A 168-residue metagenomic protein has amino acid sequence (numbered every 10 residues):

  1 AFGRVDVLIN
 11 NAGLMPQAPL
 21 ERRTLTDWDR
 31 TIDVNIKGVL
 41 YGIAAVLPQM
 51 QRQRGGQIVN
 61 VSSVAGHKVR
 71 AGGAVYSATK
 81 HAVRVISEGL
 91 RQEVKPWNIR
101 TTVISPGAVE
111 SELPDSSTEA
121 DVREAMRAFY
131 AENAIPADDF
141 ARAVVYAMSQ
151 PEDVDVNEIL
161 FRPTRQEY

Functional and structural regions predicted by a protein language model:
F2, A18, A45-R54: A short helix-coil junction within the Rossmann-fold of NAD(P)-dependent oxidoreductases
P19-L20, D27-I32: Substrate-binding pocket helix/loop in short-chain dehydrogenase/reductase
E21, K68-A74: Active-site loop immediately N-terminal to the catalytic Tyr-X3-Lys motif of short-chain dehydrogenase/reductase
I43, T79: Active-site helix of classical SDR
S63: Residue(s) in the substrate-gating loop at a strand-loop-helix junction that position the organic substrate next
K68, G89-I99: Active-site-adjacent segment of SDR/Rossmann-fold oxidoreductases
I99, V103-I104, R123-Y168: C-terminal helical subdomain
